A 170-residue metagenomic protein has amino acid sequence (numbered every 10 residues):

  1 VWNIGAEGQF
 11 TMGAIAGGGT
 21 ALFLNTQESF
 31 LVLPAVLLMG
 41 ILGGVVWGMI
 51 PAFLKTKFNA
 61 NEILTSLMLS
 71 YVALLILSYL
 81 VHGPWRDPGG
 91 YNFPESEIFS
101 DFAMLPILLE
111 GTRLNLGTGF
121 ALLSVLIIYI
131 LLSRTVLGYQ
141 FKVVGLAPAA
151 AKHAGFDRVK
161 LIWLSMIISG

Functional and structural regions predicted by a protein language model:
V1-L24, L37, I41, V45-I63: Single transmembrane alpha-helix segments in multi-pass membrane proteins
G8-M12, P34-L42, L64, N115-L122 (+1 more regions): Hydrophobic alpha-helical transmembrane segments
A14-G18, G44, S70-L74, V125 (+2 more regions): Residue-level recognition of pore/gate-forming positions within transmembrane alpha-helices of multi-pass
G19-Q27, P51, L74-G83: Juxtamembrane membrane-interface segments at transmembrane alpha-helix termini
A21-L22, N115, L146: Hydrophobic alpha-helical transmembrane bundles of multi-pass membrane proteins
N25-L33, R113-G119, R158: Membrane-interfacial loop-to-helix junctions in multi-pass transporters
E62, S66-R134, L161: Transmembrane helix-bundle core of multi-pass membrane transporters and related energy-transducing complexes
I127-M166: Membrane-helix/interface signature in polytopic inner-membrane proteins
